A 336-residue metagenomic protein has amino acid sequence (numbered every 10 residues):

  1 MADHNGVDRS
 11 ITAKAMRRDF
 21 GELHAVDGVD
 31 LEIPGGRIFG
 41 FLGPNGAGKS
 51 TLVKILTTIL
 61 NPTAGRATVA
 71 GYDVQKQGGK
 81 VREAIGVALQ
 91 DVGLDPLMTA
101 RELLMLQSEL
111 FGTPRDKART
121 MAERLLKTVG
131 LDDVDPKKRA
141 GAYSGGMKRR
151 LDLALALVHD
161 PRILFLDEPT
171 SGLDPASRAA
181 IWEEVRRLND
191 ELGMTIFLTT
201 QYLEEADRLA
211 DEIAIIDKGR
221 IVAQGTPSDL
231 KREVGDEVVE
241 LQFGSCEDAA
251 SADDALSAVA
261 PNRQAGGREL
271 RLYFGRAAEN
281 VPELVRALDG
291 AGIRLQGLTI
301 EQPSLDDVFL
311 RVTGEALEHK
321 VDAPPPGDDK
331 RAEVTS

Functional and structural regions predicted by a protein language model:
G65-D73, V81: Conserved ABC transporter NBD signature motif
M105, E109, K117-D135: Conserved ABC ATPase "signature" region
R139-Y143: Conserved ABC ATPase signature
D160: Conserved catalytic motifs of ABC-family nucleotide-binding domains
L164-D167: Catalytic Walker B motif of ABC-type/P-loop ATPase nucleotide-binding domains
E183-G275, T299: ABC transporter nucleotide-binding domain
